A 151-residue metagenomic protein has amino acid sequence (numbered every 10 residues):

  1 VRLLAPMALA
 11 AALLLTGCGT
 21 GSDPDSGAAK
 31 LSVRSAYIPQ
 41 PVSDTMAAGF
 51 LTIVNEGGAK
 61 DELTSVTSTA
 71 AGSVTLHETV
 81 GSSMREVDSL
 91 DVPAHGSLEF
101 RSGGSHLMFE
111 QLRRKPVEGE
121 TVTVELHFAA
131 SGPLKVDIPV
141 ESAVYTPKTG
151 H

Functional and structural regions predicted by a protein language model:
V1-M7: Bacterial N-terminal signal peptides that target proteins for export
L14-G17: C-terminal motif of bacterial Sec signal peptides marking the signal peptidase cleavage site
T20: Short, conserved catalytic or interaction motifs in soluble domains
D25-H151: Compact, glycine-rich, soluble single-domain proteins
